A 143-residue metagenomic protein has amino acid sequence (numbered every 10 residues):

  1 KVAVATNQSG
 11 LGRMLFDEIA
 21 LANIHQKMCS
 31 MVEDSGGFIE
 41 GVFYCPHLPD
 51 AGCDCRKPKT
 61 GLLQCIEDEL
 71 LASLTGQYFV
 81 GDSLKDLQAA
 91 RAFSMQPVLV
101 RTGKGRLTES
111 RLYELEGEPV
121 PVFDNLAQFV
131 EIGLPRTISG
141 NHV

Functional and structural regions predicted by a protein language model:
K1-A5: PIN/NYN-family metal-dependent endoribonuclease catalytic core
T6-L11, Y44-P49: Short linear capping/connector segments at secondary-structure termini
Q8-L21: A short secondary-structure junction motif
E18-G41, L48-F79, S83-V143: Asp-based, Mg2+/Mn2+-dependent phosphohydrolase catalytic module
